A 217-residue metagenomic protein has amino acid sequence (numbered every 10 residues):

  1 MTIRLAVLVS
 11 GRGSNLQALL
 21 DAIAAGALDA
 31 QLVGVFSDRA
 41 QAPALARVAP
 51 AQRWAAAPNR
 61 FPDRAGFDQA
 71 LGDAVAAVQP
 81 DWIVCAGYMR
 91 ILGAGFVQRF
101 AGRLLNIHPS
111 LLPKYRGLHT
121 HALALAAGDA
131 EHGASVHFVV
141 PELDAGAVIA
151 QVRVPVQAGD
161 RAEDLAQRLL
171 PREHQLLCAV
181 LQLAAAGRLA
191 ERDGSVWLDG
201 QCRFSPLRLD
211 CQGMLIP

Functional and structural regions predicted by a protein language model:
M1-P43: N-terminal Rossmann-like dinucleotide-binding module
T2-L5, S37-L45, P50, A77-W82 (+1 more regions): Non-catalytic terminal and connector segments of soluble metabolic enzymes
R4, Q31-G34, Q52, W82 (+2 more regions): Proline-centered loop/turn at the N-terminus of a beta-strand
Q17-D21, Q69-A76, C178: Amphipathic, non-transmembrane alpha-helical secondary structure
A22, D38, W82, A86-D199: Donor/substrate-binding cores of folate-linked one-carbon enzymes
L28-A70: Short, surface-exposed acidic-centric catalytic microdomains
D63-P80, C85: Glycine/small-residue-rich loop that forms an oxyanion/phosphate-binding "nest" at active or ligand-binding sites
H119, D193-P217: Internal anion-binding site segments
